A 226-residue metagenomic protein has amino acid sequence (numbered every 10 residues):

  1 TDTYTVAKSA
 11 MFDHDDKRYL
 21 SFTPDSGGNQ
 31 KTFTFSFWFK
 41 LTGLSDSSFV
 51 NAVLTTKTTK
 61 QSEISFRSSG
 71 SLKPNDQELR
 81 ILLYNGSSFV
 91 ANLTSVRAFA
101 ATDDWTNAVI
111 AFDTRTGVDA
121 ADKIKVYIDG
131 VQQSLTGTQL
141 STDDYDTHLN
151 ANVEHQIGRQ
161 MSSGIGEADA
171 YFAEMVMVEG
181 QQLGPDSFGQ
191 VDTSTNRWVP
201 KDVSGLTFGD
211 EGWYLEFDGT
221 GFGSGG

Functional and structural regions predicted by a protein language model:
T1-H14, S36-S45, S65-D144: Extracellular glycan-interaction surfaces
T1-K8, D15-D16, G117-A120, K125 (+2 more regions): Extended recognition patches within non-cytosolic domains
V6, F33, K60, Q77 (+5 more regions): Residues that flank catalytic or metal-binding motifs in active/ligand-binding sites
M11-D13, S21, T55-T56, E63-K73 (+7 more regions): Beta-strand-rich, repetitive solenoid scaffolds
D13-T32, V90-A100, Q160-G164, V199-L206: Short surface loop/edge beta-strand patches of beta-sandwich-type extracellular domains that form ligand-contact sites
F35-G43, A108-I110, I157, F172-M177 (+1 more regions): Short hydrophobic/aromatic patches on beta-strands that form ligand-binding or substrate-lining surfaces
F35-S36, D46-E63, R80-L83, V126 (+2 more regions): Aromatic-rich beta-strand patches that line glycan-recognition/binding surfaces of extracellular proteins
H148-F172: Extracellular glycan-interaction patches encoded by glycine-rich segments
